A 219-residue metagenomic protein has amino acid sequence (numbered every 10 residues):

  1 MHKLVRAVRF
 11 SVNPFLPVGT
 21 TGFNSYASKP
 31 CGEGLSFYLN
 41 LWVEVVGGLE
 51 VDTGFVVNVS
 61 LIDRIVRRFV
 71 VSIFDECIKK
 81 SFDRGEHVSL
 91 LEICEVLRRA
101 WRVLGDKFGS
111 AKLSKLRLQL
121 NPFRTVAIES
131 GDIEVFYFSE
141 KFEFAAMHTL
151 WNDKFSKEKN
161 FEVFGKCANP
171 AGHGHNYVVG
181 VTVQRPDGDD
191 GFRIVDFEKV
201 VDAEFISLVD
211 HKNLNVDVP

Functional and structural regions predicted by a protein language model:
M1-P219: Charge-rich, low-complexity N-terminal segments
